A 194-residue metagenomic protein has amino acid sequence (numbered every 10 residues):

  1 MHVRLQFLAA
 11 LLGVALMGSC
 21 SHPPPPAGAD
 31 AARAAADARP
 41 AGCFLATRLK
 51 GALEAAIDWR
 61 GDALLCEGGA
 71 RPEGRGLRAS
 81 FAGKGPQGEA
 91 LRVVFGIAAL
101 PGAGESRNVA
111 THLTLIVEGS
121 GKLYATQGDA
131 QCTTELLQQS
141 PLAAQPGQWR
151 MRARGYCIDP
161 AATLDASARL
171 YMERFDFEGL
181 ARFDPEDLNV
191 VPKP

Functional and structural regions predicted by a protein language model:
M1-A9: Bacterial N-terminal signal peptides that target proteins for export
L12-V14: Hydrophobic alpha-helical targeting segments used for export or membrane insertion
M17-S19: C-terminal motif of bacterial Sec signal peptides marking the signal peptidase cleavage site
H22-G128: An ectodomain-focused feature that recognizes extracytoplasmic/extracellular
S106-A181: Acidic, glycine-rich flexible loop segments
E178-P194: Short, low-complexity, Pro/Ser/Thr/Gly-rich segments in the mature regions of secreted, periplasmic
